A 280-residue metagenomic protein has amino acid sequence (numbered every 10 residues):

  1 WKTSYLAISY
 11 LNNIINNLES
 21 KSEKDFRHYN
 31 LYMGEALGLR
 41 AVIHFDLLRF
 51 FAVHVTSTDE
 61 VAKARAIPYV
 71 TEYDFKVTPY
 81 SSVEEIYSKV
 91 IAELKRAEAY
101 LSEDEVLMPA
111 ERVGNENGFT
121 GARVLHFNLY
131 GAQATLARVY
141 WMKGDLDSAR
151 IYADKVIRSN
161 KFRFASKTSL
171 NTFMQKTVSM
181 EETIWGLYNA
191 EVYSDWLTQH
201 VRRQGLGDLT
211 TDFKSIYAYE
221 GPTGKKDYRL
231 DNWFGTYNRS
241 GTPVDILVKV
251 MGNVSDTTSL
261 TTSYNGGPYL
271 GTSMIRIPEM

Functional and structural regions predicted by a protein language model:
W1-F51, V77-E84, L94, A99-L101 (+1 more regions): Conserved, well-structured interaction surfaces
E19, E23-H28, A99-Y130: Acidic interhelical loop/turn segments
R40-Y73, E93: Extended ligand-binding groove/face enriched in aromatic
I43, A137-V139: Residue-level signature for tetratricopeptide repeat
L48-V55, E105, M142-D145: Short coil/turn linking the two alpha-helices of tandem helical-hairpin repeats
H126-F127, R150-I277: Hydrophobic-face positions in mid-chain alpha helices that act as interaction patches
